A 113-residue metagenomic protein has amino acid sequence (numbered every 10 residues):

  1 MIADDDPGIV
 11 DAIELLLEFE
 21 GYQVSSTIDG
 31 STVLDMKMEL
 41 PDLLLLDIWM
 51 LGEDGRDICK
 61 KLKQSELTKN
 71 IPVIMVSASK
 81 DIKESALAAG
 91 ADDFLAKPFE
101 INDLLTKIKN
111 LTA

Functional and structural regions predicted by a protein language model:
P7-S25: Two-component/phosphorelay signaling modules centered on CheY-like receiver
V10, L51-G52, K97: The feature encodes the CheY-like receiver
S26-L43: Acidic, metal-coordinating helix/loop segments flanking the phosphotransfer/catalytic sites of two-component signaling
D47: Active-site residues of response regulator receiver
I74-V76: Hydrophobic/aromatic residues positioned on beta-strands within the core alpha/beta folds
F99-I108: C-terminal output helix
